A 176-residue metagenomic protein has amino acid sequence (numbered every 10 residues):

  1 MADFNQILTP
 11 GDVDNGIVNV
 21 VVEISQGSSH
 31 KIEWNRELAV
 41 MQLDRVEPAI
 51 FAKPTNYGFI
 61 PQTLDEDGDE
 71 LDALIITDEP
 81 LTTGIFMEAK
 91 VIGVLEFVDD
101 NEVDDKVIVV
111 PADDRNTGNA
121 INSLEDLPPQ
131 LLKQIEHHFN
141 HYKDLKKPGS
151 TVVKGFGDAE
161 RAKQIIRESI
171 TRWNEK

Functional and structural regions predicted by a protein language model:
M1-K176: Hydrophobic N-terminal alpha-helices or hydrophobic patches in metabolic proteins across all domains of life
